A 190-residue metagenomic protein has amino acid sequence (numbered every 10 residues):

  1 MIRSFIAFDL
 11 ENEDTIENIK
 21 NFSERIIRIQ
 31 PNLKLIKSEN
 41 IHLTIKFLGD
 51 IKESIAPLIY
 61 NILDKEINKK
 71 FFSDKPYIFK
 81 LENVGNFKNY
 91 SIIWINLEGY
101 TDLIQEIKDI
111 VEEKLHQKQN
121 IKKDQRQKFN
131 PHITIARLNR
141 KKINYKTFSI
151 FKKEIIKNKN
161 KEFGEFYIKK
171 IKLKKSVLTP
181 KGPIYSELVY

Functional and structural regions predicted by a protein language model:
M1-Y190: Histidine-dependent nucleotide/RNA phosphoesterase domain, centered on the 2H-phosphoesterase fold with its duplicated
